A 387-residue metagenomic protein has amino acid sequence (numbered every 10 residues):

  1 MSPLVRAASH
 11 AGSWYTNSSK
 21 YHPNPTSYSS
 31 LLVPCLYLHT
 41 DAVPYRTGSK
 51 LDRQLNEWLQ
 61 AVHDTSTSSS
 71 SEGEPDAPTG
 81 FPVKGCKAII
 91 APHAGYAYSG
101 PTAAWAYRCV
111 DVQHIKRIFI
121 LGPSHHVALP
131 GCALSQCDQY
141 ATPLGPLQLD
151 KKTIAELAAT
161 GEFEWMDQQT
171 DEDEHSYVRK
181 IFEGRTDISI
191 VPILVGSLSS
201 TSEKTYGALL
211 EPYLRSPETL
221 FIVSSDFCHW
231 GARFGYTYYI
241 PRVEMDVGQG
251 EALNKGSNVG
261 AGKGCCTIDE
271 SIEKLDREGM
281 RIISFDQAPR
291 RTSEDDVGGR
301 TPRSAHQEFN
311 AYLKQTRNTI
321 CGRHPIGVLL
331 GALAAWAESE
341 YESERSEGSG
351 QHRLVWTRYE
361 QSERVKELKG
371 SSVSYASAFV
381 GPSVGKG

Functional and structural regions predicted by a protein language model:
M1-L4, G385-G387: Eukaryotic N-terminal targeting leaders
S2-G331, A335-H352, E360-K366: Active-site histidine-anchored catalytic micro-motif
E363-G387: C-terminal regulatory/interaction regions
